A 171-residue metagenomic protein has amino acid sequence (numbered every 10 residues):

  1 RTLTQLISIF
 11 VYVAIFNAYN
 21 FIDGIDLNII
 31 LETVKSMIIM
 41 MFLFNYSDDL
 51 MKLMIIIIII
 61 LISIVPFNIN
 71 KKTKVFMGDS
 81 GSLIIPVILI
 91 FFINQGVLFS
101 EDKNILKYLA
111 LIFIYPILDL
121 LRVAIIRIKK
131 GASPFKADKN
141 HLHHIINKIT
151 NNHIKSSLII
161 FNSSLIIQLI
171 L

Functional and structural regions predicted by a protein language model:
R1-L3, I22: Transmembrane alpha-helix boundary signature
I7-N20, T33-I39: Membrane-embedded alpha-helical core segments of multi-pass
N17, D26-I29: PRPP/pyrophosphate-binding module of the type I phosphoribosyltransferase fold
I29-L171: Alpha-helical transmembrane segments
